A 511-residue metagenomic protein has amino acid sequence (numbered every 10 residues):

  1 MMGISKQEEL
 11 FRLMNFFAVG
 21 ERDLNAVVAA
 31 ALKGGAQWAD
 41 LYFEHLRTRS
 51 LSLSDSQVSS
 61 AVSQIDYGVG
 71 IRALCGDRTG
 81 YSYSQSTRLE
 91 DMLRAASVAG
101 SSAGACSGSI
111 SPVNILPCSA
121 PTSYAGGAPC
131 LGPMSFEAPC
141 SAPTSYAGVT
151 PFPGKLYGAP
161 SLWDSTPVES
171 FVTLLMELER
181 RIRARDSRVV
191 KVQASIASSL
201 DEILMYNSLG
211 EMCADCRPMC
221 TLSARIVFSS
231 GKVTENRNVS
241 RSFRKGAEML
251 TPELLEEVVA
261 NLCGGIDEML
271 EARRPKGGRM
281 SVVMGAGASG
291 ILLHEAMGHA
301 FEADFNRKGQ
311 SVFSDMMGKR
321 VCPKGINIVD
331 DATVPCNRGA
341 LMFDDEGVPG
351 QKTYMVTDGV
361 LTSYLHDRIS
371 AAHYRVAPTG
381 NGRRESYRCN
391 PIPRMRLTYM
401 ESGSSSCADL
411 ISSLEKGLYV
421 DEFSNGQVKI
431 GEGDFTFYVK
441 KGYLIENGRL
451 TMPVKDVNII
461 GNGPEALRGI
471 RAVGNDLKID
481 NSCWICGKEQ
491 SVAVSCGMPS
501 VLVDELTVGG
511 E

Functional and structural regions predicted by a protein language model:
M1-E511: N-terminal small-residue-enriched
